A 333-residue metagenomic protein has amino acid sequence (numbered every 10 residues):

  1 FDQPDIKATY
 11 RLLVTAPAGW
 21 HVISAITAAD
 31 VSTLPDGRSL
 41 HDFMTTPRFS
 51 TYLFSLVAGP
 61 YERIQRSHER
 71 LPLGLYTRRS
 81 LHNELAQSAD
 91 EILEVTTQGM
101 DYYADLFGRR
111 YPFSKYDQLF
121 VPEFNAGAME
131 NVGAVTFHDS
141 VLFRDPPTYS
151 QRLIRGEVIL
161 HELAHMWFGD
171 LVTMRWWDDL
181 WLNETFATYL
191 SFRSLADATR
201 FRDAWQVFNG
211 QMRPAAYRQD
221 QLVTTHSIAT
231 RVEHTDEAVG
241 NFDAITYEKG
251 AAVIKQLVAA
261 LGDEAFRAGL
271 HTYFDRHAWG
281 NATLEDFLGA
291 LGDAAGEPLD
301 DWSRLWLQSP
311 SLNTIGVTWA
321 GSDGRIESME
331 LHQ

Functional and structural regions predicted by a protein language model:
F1-Y61, Q65: Extended, low-hydrophobicity, Ser/Thr/Pro/Gly-biased non-transmembrane segments
D5-I6, L34-P35, S67, R110-P112 (+1 more regions): Extracellular/periplasmic catalytic domains that process cell-envelope and extracellular macromolecules
Y10, L71, V132: Change "...and in nucleic-acid phosphodiester-cleaving endonucleases..." to "...and in nucleic-acid processing enzymes
G19, R70-P72, K115: A generic structural signal for alpha->beta connector loops
F43, G74-H332: Hydrophobic alpha-helical and helix-loop surface patches within well-folded domains that function as non-catalytic
